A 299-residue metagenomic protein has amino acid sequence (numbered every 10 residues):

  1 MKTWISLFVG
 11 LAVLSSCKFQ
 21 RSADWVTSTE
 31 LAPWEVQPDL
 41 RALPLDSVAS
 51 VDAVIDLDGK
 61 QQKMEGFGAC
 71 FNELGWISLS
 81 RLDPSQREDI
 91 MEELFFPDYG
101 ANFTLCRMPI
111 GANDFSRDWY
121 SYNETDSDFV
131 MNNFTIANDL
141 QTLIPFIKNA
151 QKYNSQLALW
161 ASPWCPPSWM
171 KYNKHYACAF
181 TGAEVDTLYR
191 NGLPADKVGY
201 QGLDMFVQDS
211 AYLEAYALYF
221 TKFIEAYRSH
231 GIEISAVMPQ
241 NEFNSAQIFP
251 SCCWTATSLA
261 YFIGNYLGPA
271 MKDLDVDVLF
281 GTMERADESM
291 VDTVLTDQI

Functional and structural regions predicted by a protein language model:
M1-S22: Bacterial Sec-dependent N-terminal signal peptides
W4, E124, T255: Glycine-rich, phosphate-binding/catalytic loops in enzymes
G10, E88-E93, T257-S258: Short secondary-structure subsegments characteristic of cysteine-rich extracellular domains
Q20-L43: Signal-peptide-cleavage-adjacent N-terminal segments of secreted and extracellular proteins
V26-T27, A161, F280: Structural signal for conserved beta-strand scaffold positions within catalytic alpha/beta enzyme cores
E30, W164, M283: Residues that form or immediately flank small-molecule/cofactor binding pockets and catalytic motifs
E35-I234: N-terminal catalytic cores of secreted or lumenal carbohydrate-active enzymes
Y212-I299: Active-site neighborhood of glycoside hydrolase catalytic domains
